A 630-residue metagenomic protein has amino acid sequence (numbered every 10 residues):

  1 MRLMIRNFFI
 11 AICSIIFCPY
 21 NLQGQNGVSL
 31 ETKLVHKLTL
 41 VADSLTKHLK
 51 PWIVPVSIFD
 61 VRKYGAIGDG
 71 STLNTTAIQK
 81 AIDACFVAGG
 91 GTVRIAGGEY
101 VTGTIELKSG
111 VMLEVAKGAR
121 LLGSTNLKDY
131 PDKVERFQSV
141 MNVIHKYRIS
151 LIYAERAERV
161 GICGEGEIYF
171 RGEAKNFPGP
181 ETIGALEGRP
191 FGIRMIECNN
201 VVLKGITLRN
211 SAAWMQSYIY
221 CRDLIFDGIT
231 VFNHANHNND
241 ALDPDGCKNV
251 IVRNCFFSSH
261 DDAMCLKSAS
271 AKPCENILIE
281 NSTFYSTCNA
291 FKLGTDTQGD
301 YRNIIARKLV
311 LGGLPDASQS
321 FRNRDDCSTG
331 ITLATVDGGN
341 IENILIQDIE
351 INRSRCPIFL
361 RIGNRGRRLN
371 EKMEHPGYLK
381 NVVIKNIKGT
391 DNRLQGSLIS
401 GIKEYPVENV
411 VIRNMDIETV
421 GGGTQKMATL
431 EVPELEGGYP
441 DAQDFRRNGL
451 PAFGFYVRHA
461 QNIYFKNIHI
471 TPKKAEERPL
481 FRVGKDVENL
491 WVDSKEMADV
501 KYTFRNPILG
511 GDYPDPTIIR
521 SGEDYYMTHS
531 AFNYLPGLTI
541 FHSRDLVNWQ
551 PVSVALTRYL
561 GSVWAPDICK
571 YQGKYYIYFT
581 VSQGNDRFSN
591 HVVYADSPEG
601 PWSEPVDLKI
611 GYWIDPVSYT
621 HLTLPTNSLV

Functional and structural regions predicted by a protein language model:
Y20-K501: Extracellular/periplasmic carbohydrate-active domains that bind, remodel, or depolymerize complex polysaccharides
F177-T182, S589-Y619: Asp-box/WD-like beta-propeller blade repeats and closely related beta-sheet repeat scaffolds
I508-G511, L556-Y559, D607-I610: Surface loop/turn motifs at the tips and blade-to-blade linkers of beta-strand repeat domains
P514-P516, W564-D567, I614-P616: Beta-propeller and closely related beta-sheet repeat lectin domains
H529-P551: Beta-propeller domains
P536-T539, D586-H591: Structural motif
Q550-I577, V581: Blade-loop segments of beta-propeller domains
T620-T626: Conserved small/polar residues in nucleotide/adenosyl-binding loops
